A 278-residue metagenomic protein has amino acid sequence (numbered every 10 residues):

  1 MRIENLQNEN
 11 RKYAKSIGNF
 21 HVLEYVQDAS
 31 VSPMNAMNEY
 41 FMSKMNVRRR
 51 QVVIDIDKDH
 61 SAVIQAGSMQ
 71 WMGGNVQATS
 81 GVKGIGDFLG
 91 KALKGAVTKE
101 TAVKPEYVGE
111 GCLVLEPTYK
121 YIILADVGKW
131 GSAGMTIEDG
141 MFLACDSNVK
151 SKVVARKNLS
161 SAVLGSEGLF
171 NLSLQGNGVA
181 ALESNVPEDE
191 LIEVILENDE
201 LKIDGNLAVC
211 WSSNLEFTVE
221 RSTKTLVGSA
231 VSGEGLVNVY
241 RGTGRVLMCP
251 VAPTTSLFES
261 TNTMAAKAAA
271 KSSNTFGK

Functional and structural regions predicted by a protein language model:
M1-K278: Composition-driven recognition of glycine/serine/threonine/acidic- and proline-rich low-complexity segments and repeats
